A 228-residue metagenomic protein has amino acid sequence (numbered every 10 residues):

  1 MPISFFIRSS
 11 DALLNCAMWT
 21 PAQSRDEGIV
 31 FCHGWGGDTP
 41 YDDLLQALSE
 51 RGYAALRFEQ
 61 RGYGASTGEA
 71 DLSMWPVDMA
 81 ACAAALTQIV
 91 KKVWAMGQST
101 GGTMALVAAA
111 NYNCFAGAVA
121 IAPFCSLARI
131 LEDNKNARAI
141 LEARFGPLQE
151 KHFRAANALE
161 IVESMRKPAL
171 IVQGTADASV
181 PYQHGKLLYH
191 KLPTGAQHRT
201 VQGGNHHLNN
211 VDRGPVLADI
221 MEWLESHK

Functional and structural regions predicted by a protein language model:
M1-Q23: N-terminal cap/lid segment of alpha/beta-hydrolase-fold proteins
G34-A47, Q60: The serine-hydrolase catalytic nucleophile loop
G36, Y63-I89: Catalytic nucleophile-loop/oxyanion-hole region of alpha/beta-hydrolase and closely related hydrolase-like folds
L44, K167, P181-H190: Short alpha-helix in the alpha/beta-hydrolase fold that links the catalytic acid
L48-T67: Conserved alpha/beta-hydrolase
V107-K151: Hydrolase active-site cap/lid region
M165-R166, I171-Q173, D177: Short beta-strand/loop motif that positions the catalytic acidic residue of the alpha/beta-hydrolase fold
G204-P215: Catalytic histidine-centered segment of alpha/beta-hydrolase-like enzymes
